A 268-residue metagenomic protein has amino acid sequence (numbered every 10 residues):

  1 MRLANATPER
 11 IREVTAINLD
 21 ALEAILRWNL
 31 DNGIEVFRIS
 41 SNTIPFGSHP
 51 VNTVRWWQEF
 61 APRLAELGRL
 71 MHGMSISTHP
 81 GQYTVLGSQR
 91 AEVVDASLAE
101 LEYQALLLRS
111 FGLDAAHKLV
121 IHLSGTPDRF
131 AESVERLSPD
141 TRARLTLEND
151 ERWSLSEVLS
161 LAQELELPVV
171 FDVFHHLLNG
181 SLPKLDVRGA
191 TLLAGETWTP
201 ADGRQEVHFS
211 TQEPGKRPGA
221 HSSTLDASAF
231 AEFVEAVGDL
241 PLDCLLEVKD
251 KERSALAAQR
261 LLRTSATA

Functional and structural regions predicted by a protein language model:
M1-S75, Q82-G87, E92-D95, A105-L113 (+6 more regions): Alpha/beta catalytic barrel-like cores
P80, V120-G125, L147-E151, F171-V173 (+1 more regions): Short, structured patches in soluble enzyme cores that scaffold and shape functional sites
V94-S138: Extended substrate/RNA-proximal surfaces in nucleic-acid metabolism proteins
W153-S154, F174-L178: Short acidic, Gly/Ser-rich segments with clustered Asp/Glu that frequently serve as metal-coordination loops in enzyme
